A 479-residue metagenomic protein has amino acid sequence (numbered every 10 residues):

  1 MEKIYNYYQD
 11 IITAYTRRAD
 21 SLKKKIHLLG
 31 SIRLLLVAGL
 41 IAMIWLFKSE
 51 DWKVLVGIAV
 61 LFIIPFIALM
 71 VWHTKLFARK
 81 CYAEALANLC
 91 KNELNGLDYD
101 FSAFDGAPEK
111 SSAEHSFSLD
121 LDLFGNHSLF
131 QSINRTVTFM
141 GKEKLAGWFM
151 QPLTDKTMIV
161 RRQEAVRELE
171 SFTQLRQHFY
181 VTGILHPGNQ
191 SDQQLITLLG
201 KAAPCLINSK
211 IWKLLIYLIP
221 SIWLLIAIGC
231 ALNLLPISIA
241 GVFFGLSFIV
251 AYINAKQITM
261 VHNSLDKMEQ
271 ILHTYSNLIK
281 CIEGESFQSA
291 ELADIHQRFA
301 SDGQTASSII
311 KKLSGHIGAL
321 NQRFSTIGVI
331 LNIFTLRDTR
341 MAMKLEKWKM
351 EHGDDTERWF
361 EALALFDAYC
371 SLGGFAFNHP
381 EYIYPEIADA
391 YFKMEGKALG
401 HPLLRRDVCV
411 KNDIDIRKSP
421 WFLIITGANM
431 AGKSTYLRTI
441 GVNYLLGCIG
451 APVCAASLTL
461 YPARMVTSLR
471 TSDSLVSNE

Functional and structural regions predicted by a protein language model:
M1-A428, T435-R464: Alpha-helical coupling/stalk and coiled-coil linker elements that connect catalytic or binding modules and transmit
V466-E479: Flexible beta-alpha connector loops of hexameric P-loop NTPases
